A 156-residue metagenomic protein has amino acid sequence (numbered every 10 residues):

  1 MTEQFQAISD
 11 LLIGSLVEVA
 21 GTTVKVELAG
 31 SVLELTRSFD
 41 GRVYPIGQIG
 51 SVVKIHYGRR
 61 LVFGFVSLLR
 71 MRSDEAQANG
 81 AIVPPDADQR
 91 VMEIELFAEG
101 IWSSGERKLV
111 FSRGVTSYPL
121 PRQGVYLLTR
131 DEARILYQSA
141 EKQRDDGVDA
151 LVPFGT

Functional and structural regions predicted by a protein language model:
M1-T156: Basic- and hydrophobic-enriched, low-structure N-terminal and domain-boundary segments that flank ATP-binding catalytic
